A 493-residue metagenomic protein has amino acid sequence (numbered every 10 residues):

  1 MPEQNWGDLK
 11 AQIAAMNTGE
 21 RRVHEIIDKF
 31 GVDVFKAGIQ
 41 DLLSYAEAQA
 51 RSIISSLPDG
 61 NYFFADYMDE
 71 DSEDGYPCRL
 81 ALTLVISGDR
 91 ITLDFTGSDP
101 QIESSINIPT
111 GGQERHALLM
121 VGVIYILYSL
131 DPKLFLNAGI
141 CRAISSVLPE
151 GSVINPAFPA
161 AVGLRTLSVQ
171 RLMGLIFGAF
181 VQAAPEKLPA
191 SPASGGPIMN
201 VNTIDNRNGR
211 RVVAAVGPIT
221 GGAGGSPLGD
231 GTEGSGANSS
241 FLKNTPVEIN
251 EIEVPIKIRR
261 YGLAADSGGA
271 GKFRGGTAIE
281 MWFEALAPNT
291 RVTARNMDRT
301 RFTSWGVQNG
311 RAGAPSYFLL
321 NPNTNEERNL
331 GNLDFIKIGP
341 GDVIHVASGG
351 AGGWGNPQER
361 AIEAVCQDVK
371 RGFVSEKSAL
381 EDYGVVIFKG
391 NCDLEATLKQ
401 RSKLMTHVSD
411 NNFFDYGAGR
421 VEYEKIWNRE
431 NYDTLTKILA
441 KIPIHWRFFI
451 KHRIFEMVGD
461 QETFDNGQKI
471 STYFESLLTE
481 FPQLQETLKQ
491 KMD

Functional and structural regions predicted by a protein language model:
M1-T92, T96-D493: Glycine/proline-enriched, intrinsically flexible loops and inter-domain linkers
